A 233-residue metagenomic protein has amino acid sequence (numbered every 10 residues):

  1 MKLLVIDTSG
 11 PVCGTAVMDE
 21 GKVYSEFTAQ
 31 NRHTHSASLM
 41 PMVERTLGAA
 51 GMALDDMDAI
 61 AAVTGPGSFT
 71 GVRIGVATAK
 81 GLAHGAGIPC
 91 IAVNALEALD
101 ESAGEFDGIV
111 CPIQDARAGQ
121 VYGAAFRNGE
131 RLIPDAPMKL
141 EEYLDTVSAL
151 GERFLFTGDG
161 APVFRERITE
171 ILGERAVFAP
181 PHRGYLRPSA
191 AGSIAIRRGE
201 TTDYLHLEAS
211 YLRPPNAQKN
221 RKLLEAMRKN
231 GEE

Functional and structural regions predicted by a protein language model:
M1-T64: N-terminal beta-alpha supersecondary unit
C13-M18, Q120-A125, S210: Short beta-strand scaffold segments in enzyme catalytic cores
K22, T34, P89-Y185, N216-A217 (+1 more regions): Surface "functional belts" at beta-alpha junctions
Q30-S38, F69, R73, A77 (+3 more regions): Residues at secondary-structure transition points
G48-D55, H84-V93, T202: Phosphate-handling active-site elements
A61-C90: DPxDG-like acidic metal-binding loop motif
V177-E233: Acyltransferase
